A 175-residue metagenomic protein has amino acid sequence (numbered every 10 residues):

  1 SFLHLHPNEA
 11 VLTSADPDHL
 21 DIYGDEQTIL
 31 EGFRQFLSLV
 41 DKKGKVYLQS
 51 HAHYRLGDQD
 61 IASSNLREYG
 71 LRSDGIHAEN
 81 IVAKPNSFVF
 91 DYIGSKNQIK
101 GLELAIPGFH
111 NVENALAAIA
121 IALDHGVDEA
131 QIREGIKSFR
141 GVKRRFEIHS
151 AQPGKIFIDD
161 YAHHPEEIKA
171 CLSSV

Functional and structural regions predicted by a protein language model:
L3-F157: Acidic, Mg2+-coordinating active-site environments of NTP-dependent enzymes
Y161-V175: AMP-binding/adenylate-forming catalytic core of the ANL superfamily
